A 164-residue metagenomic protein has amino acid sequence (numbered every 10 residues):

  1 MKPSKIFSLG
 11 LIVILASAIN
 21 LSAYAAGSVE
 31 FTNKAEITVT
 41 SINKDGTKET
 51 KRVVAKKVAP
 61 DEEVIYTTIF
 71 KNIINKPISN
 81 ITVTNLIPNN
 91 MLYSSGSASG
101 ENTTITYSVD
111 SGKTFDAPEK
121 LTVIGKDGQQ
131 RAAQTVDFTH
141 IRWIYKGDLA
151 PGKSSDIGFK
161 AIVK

Functional and structural regions predicted by a protein language model:
K2-S8, A23-K164: Exported/extracytosolic protein signature
L11-V13: N-terminal low-complexity, intrinsically disordered tails enriched in Ser/Pro/Gly and acidic/polar residues
L15-Y24: C-terminal segment of classical bacterial N-terminal signal peptides
